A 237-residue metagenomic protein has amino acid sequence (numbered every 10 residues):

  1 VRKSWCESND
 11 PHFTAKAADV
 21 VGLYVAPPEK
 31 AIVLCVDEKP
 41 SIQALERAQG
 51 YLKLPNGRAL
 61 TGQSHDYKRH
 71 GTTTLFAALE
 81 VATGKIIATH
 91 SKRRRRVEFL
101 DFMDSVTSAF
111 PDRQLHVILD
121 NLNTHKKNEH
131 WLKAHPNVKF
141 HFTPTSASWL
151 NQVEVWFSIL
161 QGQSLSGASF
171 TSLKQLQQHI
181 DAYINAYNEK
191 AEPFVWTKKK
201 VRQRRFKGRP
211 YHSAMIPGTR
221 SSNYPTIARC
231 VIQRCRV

Functional and structural regions predicted by a protein language model:
V1-A17: Short Lys/Arg-enriched helix C-cap and helix-to-coil transition segments that create basic nucleic-acid-contact patches
A17-L100, V201-Y211: Extended, low-complexity cationic-aromatic segments
C35-D37, A78, G84, M103 (+6 more regions): Mobile genetic element proteins and their domesticated derivatives, centered on retroelements and DNA transposons
G62-Y67, A134-Q152, A168-F170: RNase H-like polynucleotidyl transferase catalytic core
I86, V153-S172, N188: Active-site proximal helix-loop segment of RNase H-like, two-metal nucleases, encompassing DDE(D)
V97-H116: Short, basic/hydrophobic alpha-helical segments
R113-H125: Acidic/histidine-rich, metal-coordinating catalytic segments
Q175-C235: C-terminal domain-tail junction helix/linker
